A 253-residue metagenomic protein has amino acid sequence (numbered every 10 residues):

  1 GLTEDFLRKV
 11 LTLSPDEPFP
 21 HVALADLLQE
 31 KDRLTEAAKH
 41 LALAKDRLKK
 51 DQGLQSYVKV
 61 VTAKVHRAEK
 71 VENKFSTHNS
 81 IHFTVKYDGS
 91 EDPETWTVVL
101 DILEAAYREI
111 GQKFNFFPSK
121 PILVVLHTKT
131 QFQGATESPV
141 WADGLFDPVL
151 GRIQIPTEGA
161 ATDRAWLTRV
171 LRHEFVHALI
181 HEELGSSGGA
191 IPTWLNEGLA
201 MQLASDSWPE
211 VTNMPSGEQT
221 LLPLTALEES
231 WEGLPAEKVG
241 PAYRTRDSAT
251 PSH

Functional and structural regions predicted by a protein language model:
G1-F6, K31-H40: Structural signature of tandem alpha-helical TPR/SEL1-like repeats, specifically the intra-repeat loop/turn
K9-V10, L43-A44: Canonical positions in the second alpha-helix
N73-T193, L203-V211, G217-W231, P235-Y243: Juxtacatalytic substrate-recognition/specificity segment
